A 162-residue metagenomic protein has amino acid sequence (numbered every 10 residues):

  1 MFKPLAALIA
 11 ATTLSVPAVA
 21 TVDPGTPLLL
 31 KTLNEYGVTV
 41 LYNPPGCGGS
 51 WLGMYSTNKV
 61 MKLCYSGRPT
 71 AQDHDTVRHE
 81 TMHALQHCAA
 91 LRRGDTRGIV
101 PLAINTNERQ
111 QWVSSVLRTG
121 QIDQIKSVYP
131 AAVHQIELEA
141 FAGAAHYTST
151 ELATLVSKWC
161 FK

Functional and structural regions predicted by a protein language model:
M1-P4: Positively charged n-region of N-terminal signal peptides that target proteins for export
A6-S15: Bacterial N-terminal signal peptides
V16-A20: Sec/Tat signal peptide C-region and signal peptidase I cleavage site
T21-G49, R97-K162: Metalloprotease/metallohydrolase-associated module, dominated by Zn2+-dependent proteases
P44-G46, Y65-G67, M82, A90: A mature extracytoplasmic/lumenal domain signature
S56-Y65, D123-Q124: Acidic/histidine-rich, surface-exposed loop or edge segments in extracytoplasmic proteins
M61-V77: Short pre-active-site segment immediately N-terminal to the catalytic Zn-binding motif
T81-I99: Catalytic Zn2+-binding segment of zinc metalloproteases
